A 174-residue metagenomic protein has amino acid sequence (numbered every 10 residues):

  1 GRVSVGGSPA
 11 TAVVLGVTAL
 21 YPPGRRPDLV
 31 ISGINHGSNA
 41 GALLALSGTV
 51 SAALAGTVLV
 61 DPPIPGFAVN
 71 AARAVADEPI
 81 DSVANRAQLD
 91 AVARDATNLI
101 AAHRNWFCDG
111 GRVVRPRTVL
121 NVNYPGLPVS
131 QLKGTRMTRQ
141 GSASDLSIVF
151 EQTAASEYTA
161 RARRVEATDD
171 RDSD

Functional and structural regions predicted by a protein language model:
G1-A12: A cross-family phosphate/adenosyl-ligand binding-site feature
R2-S4, N39-L44, S82-A87: Second-shell loop/turn segments in exported
S8-P9, N35-S38, L127: Short glycine-rich anion-binding loops that position phosphate/pyrophosphate groups of nucleotides and phosphorylated
A10, V14, D28, V50-A53 (+1 more regions): Extracytoplasmic/secreted envelope proteins and their assembly/folding machinery, especially bacterial periplasmic
L15-R25: Short, well-structured alpha-helical segments in soluble
T18, T57-D61, A101-C108: Sec-exported extracytoplasmic/periplasmic mature domains
R25-D77: Internal, conserved structured core segments that host functional sites
V83-D174: Electrostatically charged, flexible surface regions
